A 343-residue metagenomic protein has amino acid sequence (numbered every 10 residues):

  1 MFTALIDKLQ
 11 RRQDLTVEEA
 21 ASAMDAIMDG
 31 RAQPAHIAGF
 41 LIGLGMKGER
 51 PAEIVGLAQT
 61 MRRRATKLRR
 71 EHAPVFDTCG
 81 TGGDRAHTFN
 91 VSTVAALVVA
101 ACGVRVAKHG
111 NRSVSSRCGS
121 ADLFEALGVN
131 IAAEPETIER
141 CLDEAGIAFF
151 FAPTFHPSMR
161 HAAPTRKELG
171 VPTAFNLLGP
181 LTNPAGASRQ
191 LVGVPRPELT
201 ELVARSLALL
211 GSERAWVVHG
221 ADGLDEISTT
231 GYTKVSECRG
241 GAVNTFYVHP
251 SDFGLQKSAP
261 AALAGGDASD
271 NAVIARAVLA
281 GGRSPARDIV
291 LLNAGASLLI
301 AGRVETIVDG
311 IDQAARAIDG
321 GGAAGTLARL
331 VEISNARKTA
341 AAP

Functional and structural regions predicted by a protein language model:
M1, L9-V55, R62-R70, I289: N-terminal glycine-rich anion-binding loops that anchor highly charged ligand groups
K8, L15, R63-T66, T88 (+3 more regions): Glycine-rich anion-binding loops and their surrounding alpha/beta cores
Q10, L41-G45, D77-G82, S297: Short glycine-rich or small-residue beta-strand-to-loop segments that form or flank ligand, phosphate, metal/Fe-S
G39, V94-V98, I289, N293-A296: Short amphipathic alpha-helical face segments that pack within enzyme cores and frequently flank/anchor catalytic
G48-G110: Active-site cofactor/substrate anionic-group-binding motifs, chiefly glycine- and Lys/Arg-rich phosphate-binding loops
D84-L97, H109, S115-C118, M159 (+2 more regions): Short glycine/serine/threonine-rich phosphate/pyrophosphate-binding segments that cradle anionic phosphate groups
R112-V129: Active-site-proximal loop->helix
